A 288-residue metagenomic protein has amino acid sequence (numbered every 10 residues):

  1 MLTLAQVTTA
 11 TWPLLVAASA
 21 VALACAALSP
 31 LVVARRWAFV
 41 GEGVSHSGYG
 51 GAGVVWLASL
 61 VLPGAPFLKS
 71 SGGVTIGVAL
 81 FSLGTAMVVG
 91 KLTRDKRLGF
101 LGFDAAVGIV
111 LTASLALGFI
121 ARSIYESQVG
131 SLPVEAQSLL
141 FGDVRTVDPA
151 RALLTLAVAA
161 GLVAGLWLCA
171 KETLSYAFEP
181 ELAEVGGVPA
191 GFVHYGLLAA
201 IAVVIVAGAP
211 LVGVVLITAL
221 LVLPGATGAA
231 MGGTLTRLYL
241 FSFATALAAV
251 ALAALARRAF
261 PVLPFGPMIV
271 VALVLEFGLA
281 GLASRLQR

Functional and structural regions predicted by a protein language model:
M1-A24, W37: Membrane-interfacial amphipathic/re-entrant helices at transmembrane-helix boundaries
L15-A20, T75-L80, A105-I109, A152-A157 (+3 more regions): Hydrophobic alpha-helical transmembrane segments
P30-S45, A52-V129, G228-F241, A256-V262 (+1 more regions): Short loop segments and helix-boundary regions at transmembrane helix junctions of multi-pass inner-membrane proteins
D95, K171-T173, L282-R288: Membrane-interface capping segments at transmembrane-helix boundaries
V107-L166: Transmembrane helix-bundle core of multi-pass membrane transporters and related energy-transducing complexes
D148-P224: Helix-loop-helix "hairpin" substructures at the membrane interface of multi-pass membrane proteins
P210-F265: Transmembrane alpha-helical segments in multi-pass inner-membrane proteins
L263-R288: Cytosolic-side transmembrane-helix boundaries in multi-pass membrane proteins
